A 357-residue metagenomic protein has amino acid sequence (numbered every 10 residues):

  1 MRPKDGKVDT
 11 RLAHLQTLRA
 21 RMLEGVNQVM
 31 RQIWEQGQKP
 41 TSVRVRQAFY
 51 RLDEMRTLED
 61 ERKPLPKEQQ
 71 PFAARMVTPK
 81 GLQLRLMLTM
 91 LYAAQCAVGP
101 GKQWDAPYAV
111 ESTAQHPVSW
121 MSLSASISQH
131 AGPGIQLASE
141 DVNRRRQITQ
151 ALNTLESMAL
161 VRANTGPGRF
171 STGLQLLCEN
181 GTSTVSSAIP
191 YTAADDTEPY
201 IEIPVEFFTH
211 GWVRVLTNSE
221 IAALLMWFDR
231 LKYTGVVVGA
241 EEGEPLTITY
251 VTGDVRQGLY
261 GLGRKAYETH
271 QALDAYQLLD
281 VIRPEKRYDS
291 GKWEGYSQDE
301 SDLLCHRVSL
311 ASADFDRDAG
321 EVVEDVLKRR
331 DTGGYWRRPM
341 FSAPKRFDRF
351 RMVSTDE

Functional and structural regions predicted by a protein language model:
M1-I135, R169, T182-Y250: Short recognition helix of helix-turn-helix/winged-helix DNA-binding domains
M87-L88, T149, G320, E324: Generic detector of well-ordered alpha-helical segments enriched in charged/polar residues, highlighting helical
V98-F170, T234-Q298: Winged helix-turn-helix DNA-binding recognition segment
L176-V215, Y296-T355: Short, amphipathic alpha-helical interaction segments positioned at domain boundaries
